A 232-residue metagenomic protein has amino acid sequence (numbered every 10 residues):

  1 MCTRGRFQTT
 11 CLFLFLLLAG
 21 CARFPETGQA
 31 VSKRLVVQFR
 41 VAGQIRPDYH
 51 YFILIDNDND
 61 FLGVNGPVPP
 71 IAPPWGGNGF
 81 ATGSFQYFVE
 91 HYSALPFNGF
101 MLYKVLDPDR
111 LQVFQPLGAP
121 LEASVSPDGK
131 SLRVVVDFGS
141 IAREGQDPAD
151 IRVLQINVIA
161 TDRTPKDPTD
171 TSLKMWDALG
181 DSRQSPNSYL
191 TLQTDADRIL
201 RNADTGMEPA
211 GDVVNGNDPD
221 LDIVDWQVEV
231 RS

Functional and structural regions predicted by a protein language model:
M1-C11: Bacterial N-terminal signal peptides that target proteins for export
L17-G20: C-terminal motif of bacterial Sec signal peptides marking the signal peptidase cleavage site
A22-S232: Surface-exposed extracytoplasmic segments
